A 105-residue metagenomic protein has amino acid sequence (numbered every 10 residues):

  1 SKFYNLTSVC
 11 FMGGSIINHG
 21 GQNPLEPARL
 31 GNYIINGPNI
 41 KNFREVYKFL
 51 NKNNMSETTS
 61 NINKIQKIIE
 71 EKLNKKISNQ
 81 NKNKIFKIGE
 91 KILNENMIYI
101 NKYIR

Functional and structural regions predicted by a protein language model:
S1-R105: Nucleotide-activated sugar donor-binding and catalytic core shared by glycosyltransferases and related lipid-linked
